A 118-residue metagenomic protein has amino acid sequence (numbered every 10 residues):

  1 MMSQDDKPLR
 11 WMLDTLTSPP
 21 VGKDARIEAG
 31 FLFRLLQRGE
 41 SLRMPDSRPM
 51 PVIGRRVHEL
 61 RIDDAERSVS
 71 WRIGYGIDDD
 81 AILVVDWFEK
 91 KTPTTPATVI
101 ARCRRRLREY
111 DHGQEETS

Functional and structural regions predicted by a protein language model:
M1-V69, D78-I82, F88-S118: Basic, Lys/Arg-enriched alpha-helical interface segments
